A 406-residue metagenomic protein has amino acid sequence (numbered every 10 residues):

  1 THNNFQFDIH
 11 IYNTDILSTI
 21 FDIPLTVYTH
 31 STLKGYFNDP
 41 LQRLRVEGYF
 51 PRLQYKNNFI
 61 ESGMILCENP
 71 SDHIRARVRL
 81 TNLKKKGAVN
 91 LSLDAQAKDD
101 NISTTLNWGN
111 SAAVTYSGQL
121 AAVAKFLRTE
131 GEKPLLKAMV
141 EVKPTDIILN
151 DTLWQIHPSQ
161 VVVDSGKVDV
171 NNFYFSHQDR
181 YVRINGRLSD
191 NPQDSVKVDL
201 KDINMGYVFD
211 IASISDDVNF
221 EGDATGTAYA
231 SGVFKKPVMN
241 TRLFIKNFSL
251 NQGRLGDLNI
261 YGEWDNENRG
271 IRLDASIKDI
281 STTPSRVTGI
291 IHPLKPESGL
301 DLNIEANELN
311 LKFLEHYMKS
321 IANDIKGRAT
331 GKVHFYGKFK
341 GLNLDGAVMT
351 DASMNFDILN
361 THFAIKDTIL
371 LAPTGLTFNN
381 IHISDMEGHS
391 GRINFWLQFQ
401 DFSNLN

Functional and structural regions predicted by a protein language model:
T1-N406: Interface amphipathic segments
